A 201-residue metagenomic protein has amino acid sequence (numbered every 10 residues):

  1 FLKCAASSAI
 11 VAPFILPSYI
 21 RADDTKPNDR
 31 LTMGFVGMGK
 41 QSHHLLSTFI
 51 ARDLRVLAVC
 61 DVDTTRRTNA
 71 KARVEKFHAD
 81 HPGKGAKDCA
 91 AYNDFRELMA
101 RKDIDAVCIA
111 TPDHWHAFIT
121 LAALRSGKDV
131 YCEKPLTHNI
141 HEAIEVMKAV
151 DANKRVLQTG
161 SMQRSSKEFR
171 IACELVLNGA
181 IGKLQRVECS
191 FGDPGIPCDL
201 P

Functional and structural regions predicted by a protein language model:
F1-D129, I144-V156: N-terminal glycine-/serine-/threonine-rich beta1-alpha1-beta2 phosphate-ribose binding loop of Rossmann-like
D129-Y131, T137-P201: A contiguous active-site-proximal alpha/beta segment in oxidoreductase catalytic domains
